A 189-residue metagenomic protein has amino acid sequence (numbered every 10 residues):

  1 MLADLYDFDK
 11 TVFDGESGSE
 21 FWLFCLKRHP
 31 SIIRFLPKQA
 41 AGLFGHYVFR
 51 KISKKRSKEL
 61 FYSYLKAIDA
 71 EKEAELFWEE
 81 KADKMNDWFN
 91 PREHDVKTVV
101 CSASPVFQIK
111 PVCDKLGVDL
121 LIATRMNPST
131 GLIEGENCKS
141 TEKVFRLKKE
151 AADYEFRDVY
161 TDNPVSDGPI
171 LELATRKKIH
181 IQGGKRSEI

Functional and structural regions predicted by a protein language model:
M1-A3, E73, F77-I189: C-terminal cap/substrate-recognition subdomain and adjoining C-terminal extension of metal-dependent phosphatase-like
M1-F49: Active-site neighborhood of HAD-like aspartate-dependent phosphohydrolases
D14-G18, K54, S140: Generic structural signal for well-ordered secondary structure
E20-L23, K27, S63, K115 (+1 more regions): Alpha-helix termini
K27, H46, R50-K51, A67 (+3 more regions): A structural signal for alpha-helix termini and helix-coil/disorder junctions
L36-S63, C113-L121: Short, compositionally biased "basic patch" segments
S53-D87: Metal-dependent phosphoesterase signature
